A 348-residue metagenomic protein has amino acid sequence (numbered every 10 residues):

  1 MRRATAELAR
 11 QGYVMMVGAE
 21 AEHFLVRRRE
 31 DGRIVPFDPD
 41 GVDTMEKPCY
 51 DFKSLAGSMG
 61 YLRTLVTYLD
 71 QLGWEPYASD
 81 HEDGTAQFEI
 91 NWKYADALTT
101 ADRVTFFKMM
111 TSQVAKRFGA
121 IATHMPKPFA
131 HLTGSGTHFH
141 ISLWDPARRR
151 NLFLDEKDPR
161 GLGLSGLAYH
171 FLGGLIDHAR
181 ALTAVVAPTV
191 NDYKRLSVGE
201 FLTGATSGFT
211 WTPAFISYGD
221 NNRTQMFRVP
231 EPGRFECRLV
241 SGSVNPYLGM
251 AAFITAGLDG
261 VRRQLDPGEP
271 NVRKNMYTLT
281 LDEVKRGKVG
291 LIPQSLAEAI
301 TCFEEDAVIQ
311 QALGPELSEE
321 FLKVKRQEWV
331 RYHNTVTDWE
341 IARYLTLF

Functional and structural regions predicted by a protein language model:
M1-F348: Glycine-rich, acidic/polar active-site loops that bind/position phosphate-bearing ligands
